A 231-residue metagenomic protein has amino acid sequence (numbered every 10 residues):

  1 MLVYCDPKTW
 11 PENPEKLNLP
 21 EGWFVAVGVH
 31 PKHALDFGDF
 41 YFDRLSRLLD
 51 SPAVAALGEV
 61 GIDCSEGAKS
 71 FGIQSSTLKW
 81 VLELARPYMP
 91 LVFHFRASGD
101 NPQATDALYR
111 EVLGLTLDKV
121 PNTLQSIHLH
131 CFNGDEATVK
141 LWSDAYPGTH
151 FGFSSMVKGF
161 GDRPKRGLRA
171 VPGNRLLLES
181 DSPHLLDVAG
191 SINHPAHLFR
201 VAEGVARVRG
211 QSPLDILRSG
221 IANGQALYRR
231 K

Functional and structural regions predicted by a protein language model:
M1-K231: Mid-domain alpha/beta scaffold segments of enzyme catalytic cores
